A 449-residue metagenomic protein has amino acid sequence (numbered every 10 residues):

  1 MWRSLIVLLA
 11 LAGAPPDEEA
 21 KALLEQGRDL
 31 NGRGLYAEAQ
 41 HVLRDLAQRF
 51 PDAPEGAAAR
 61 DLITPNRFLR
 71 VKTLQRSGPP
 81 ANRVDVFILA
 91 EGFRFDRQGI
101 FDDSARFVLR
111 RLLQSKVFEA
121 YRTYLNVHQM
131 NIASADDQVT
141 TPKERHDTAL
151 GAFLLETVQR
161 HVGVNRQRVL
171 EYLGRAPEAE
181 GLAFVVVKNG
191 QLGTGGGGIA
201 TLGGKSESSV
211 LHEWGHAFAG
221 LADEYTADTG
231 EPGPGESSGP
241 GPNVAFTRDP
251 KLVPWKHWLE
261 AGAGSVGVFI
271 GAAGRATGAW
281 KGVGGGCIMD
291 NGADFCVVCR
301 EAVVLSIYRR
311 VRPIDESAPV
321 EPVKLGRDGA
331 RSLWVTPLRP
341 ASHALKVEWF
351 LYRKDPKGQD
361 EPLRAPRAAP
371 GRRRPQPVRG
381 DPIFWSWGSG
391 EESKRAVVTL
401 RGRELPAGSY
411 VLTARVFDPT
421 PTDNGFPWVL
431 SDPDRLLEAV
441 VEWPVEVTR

Functional and structural regions predicted by a protein language model:
A47-R60: Short solvent-exposed coil/turn linkers within tandem alpha-helical repeat scaffolds
P65-Y172, T420-T422: Propeptide-to-catalytic entry region of secreted or membrane-anchored zinc metalloproteases
G99-F101, L192-L211: Short pre-active-site segment immediately N-terminal to the catalytic Zn-binding motif
E207-E224: Active-site recognition of the HExxH zinc-binding catalytic motif
Y225-V445: Replace "(M1/M4/M9/M12/WLM)" with "(e.g., M1/M4/M8/M9/M12/M26/WLM)" and add "not limited to" to clarify scope
